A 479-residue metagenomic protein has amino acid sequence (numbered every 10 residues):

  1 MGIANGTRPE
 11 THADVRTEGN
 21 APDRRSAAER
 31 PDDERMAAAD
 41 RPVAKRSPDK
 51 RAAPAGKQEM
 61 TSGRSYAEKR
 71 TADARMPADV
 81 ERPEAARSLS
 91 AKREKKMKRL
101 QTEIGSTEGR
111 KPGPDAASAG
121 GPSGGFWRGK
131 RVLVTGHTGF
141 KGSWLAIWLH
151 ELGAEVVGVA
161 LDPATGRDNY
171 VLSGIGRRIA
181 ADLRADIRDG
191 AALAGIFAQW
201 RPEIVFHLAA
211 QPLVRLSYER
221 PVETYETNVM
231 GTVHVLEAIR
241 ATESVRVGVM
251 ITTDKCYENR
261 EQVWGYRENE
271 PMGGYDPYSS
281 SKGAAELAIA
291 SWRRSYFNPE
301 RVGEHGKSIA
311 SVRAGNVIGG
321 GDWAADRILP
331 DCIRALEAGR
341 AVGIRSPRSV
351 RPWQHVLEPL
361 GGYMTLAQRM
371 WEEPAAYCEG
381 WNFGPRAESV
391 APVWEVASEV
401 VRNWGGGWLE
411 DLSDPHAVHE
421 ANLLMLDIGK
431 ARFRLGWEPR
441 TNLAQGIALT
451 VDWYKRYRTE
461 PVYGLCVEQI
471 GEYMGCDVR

Functional and structural regions predicted by a protein language model:
G2-G6, T11, E18, P42 (+11 more regions): C-terminal substrate-binding subdomain of Rossmann-fold SDR/epimerase-dehydratase oxidoreductases
G2-R8, H12-D14, K50, K57-T61 (+4 more regions): N-terminal Rossmann-like NAD(P)+-binding domain of SDR-like oxidoreductases, especially those catalyzing
W127, H137-G139, V205, W292 (+6 more regions): Generic structural signal for small/hydrophobic residues in well-ordered secondary structure, especially within
P221, G321-A325: Active-site loop immediately N-terminal to the catalytic Tyr-X3-Lys motif of short-chain dehydrogenase/reductase
T232, A325-P330, Y363: Amphipathic alpha-helical segments in well-structured domains
E270, I309, P330, R334-I344: C-terminal structured domain segments across diverse proteins
